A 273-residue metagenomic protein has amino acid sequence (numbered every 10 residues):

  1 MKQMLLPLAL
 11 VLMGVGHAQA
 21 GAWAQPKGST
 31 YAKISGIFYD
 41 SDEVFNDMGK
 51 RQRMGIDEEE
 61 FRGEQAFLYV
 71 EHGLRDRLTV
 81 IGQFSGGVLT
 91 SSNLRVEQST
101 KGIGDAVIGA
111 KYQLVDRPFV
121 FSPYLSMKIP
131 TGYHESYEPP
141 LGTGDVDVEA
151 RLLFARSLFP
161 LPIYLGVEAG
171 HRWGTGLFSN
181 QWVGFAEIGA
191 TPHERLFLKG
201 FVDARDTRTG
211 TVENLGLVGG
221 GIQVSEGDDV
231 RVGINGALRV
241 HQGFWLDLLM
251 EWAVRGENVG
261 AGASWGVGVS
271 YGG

Functional and structural regions predicted by a protein language model:
G14-E58: Outer-membrane beta-barrel biogenesis signature
T30-A32, E64-L68, G104-I108, V146-L152 (+3 more regions): Hydrophobic, lipid-facing positions within transmembrane beta-strands of outer-membrane proteins
G36-D42, F84-T90, L114, M127-Y133 (+5 more regions): Transmembrane beta-strands of outer-membrane beta-barrel pores
I37, E71-G73, K111-R117, L153-F159 (+5 more regions): Structural signature of outer-membrane beta-barrel channels/translocons
F45-D47, Q52-I56, E187-G273: Outer membrane beta-barrel transmembrane domains
E58-S91, A190-H193: Glycine- and aromatic-enriched membrane insertion/assembly motifs of diderm outer-membrane and organelle channel
R77-G82, P118-F121, P160-L165, R195-L198 (+1 more regions): Repeated loop/turn-to-beta-strand initiation elements of outer-membrane beta-barrel proteins
V88-W173, L177-S179, L215, G219-S225: Outer-membrane pore/translocation modules
